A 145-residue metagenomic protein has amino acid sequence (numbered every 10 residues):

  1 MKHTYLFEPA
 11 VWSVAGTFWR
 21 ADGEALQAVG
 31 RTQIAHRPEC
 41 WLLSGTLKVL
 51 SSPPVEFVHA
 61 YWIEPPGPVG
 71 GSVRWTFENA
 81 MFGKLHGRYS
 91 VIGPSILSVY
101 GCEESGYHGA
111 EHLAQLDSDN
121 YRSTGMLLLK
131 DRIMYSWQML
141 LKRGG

Functional and structural regions predicted by a protein language model:
K2, V14-A110: Central antiparallel beta-sheet cores of small beta-barrel/beta-sandwich binding domains
F7-V11: Extracellular Ig-like/FN3 beta-sandwich strand-entry sites
E111-G145: Edge beta-strand at a domain terminus
